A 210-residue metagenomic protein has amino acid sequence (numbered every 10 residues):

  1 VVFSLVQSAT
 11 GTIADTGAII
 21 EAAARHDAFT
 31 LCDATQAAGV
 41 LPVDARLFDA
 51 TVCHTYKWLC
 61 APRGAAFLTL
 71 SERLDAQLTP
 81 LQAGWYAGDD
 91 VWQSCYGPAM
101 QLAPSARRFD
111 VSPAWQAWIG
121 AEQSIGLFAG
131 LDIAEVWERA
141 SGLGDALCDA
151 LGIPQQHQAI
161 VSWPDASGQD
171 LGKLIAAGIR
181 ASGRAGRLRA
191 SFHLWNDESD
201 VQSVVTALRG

Functional and structural regions predicted by a protein language model:
V1-T35: Active-site phosphate-binding strand-loop segment of PLP-dependent enzymes
F29-L31, A50, I160, R180 (+1 more regions): Structural preference for beta-strand elements that scaffold enzyme active sites
Q36-A37, K57: Short, glycine/acidic-enriched loop or turn micro-motifs at the edges of active sites
L47-Q93: Active-site PLP attachment segment
L70, W163-S167, F192-L194: Short beta-strand-to-loop capping motifs
V91-C148: Structural motif of enzymes handling amino- and sulfur-group chemistry
A134-A177, G183-R184: Conserved PLP-binding catalytic core of the aspartate aminotransferase-like
K173-G210: PLP-dependent enzyme catalytic core of the Aspartate aminotransferase-like
